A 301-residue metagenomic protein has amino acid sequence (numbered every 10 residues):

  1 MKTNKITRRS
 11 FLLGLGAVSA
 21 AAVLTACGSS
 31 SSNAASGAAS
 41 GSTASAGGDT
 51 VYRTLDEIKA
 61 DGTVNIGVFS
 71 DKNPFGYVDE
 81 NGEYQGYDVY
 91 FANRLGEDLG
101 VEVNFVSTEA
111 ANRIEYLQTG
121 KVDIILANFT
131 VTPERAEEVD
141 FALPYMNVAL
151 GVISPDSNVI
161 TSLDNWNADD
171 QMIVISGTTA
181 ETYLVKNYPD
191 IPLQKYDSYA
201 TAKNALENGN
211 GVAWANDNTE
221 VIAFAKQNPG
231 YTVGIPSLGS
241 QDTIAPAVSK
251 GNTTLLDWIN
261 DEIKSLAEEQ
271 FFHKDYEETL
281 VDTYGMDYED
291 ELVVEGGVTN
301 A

Functional and structural regions predicted by a protein language model:
M1-I6, S10-A26: N-terminal secretory signal peptides
G28, A38-A39, A44, V89-D98 (+2 more regions): Extended ligand-binding regions for polar small-molecule ligands
S29, T179-Y196, V233-I235, I263-A301: Ligand-binding clefts/hinges and TM-proximal coupling segments of bilobed small-molecule sensing domains
G47-N128: Extracytoplasmic small-molecule ligand-binding "clamshell" domains of the periplasmic binding protein/Venus flytrap
N93, E102-W166: Acidic, polar ligand-binding/catalytic clefts
F105-E115, Q194-N204, N208: Short helix-initiation/N-cap motifs at beta->coil->alpha
E115, F129-E137, E207-N208, V212-Q241: A ligand-binding cleft/hinge motif common to bilobed small-molecule-binding domains
N147-S154, I222-I263, T283-A301: Periplasmic-binding protein-like
